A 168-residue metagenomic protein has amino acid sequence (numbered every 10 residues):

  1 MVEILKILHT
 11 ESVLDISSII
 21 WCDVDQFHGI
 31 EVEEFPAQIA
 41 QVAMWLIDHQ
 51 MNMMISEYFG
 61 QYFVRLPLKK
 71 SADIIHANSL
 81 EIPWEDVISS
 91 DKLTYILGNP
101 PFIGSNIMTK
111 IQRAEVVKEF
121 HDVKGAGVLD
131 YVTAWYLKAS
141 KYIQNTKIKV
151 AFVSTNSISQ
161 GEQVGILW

Functional and structural regions predicted by a protein language model:
M1-W168: SAM-dependent methyltransferase catalytic region
